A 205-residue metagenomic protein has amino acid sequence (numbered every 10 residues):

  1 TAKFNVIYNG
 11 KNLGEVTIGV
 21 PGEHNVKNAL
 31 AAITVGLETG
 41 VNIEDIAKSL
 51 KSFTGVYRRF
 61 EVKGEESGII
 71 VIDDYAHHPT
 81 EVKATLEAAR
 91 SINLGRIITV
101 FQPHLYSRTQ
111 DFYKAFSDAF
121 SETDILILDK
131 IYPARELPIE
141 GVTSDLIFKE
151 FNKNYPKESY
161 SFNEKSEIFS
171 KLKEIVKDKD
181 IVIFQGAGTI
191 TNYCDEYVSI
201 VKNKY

Functional and structural regions predicted by a protein language model:
A2-F4, Y8-I125: Nucleotide phosphate-binding/pyrophosphate-handling subdomain across enzymes that bind or process nucleotide phosphates
G14, S107, E136, N192-Y193: Glycine/Thr-rich phosphate-binding loops of Rossmann-like dinucleotide-binding domains
G19, I72-D73, F162-N163, F184-Q185: Thr-Gly-centered strand-to-loop micro-motif
A84, D111-Y113, I139-E140, K173 (+1 more regions): Short amphipathic alpha-helical segments
P103-Y106, I131-A134, A187-I190: Short glycine-rich anion-binding loops that position phosphate/pyrophosphate groups of nucleotides and phosphorylated
S117-D178: C-terminal helical cap/extension that packs against the catalytic core of soluble nucleotide-cofactor enzymes
L128-I131, I200-Y205: Short, flexible loop segments at boundaries between secondary-structure elements
E167-V198: A glycine-rich beta-strand to alpha-helix segment that forms a phosphate/ribose-binding loop at ligand/cofactor sites
